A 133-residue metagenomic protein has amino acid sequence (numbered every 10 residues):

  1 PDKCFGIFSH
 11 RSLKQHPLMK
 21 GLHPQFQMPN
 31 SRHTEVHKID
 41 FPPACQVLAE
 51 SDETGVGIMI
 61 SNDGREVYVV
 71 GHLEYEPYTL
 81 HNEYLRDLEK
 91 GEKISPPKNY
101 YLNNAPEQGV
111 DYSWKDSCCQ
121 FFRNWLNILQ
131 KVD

Functional and structural regions predicted by a protein language model:
P1-T79: Pocket-forming structural segment of enzyme catalytic cores
L73-D133: Acyltransferase
